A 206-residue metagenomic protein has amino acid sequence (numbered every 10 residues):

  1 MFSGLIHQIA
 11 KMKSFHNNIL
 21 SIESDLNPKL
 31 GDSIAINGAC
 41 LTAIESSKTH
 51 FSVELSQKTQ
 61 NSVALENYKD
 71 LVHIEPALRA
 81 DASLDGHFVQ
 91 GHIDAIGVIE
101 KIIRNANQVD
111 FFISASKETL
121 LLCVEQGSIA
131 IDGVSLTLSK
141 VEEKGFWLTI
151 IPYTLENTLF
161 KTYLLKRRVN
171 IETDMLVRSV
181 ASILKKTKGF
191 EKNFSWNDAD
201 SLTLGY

Functional and structural regions predicted by a protein language model:
M1-Y206: Conserved loop->alpha-helix
